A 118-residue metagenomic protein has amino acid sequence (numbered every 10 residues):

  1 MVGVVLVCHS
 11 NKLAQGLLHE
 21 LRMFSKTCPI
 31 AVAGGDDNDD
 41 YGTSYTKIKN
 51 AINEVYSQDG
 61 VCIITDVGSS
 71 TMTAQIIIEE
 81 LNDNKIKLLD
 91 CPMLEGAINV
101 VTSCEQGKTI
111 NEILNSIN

Functional and structural regions predicted by a protein language model:
V2-N118: N-terminal loops that bind phosphate or other acidic moieties and the adjacent beta-alpha structural core
